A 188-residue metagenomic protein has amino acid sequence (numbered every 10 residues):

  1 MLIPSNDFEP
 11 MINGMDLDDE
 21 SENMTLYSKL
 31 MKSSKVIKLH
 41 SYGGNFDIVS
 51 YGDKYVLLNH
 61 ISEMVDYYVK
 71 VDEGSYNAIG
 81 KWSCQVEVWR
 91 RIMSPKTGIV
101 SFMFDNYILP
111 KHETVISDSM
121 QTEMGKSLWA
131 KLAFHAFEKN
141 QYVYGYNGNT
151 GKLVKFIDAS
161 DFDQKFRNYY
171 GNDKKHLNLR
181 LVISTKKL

Functional and structural regions predicted by a protein language model:
M1-P95, D105-L188: Non-catalytic substrate-recognition and accessory regions of acyl/acetyltransferase enzymes
T97-I99: Glycine-rich P-loop/Walker A and Walker A-like loops and their local beta1-loop-alpha1 context in P-loop NTPases
